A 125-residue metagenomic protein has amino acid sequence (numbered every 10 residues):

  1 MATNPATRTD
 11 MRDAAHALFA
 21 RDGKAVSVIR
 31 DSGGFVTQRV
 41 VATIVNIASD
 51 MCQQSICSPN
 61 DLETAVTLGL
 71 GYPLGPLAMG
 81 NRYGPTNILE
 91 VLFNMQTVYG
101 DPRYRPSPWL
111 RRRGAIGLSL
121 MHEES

Functional and structural regions predicted by a protein language model:
M1-S125: NAD(P)-dependent Rossmann-like dehydrogenase/reductase catalytic/cofactor-binding core
